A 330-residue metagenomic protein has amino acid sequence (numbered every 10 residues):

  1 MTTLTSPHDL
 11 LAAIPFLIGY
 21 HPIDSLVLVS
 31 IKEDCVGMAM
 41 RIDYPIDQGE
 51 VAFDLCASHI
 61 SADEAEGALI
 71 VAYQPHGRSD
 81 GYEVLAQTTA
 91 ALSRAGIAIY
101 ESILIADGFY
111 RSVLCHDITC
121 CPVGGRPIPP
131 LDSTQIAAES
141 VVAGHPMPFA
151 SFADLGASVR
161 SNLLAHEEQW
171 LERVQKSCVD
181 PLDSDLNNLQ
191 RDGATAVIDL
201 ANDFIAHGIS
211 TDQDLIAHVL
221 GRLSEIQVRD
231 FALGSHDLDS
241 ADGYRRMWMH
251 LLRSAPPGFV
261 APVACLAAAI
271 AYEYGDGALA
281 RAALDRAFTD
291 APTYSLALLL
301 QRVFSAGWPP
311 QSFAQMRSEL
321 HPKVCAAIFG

Functional and structural regions predicted by a protein language model:
M1-L17, H21-D24, G37-G330: Charged, compositionally biased boundary regions
L26-S30: Short beta-strand scaffold segments in enzyme catalytic cores
I31-C35: Short acidic-glycine loop/turn motifs at beta-strand connectors
